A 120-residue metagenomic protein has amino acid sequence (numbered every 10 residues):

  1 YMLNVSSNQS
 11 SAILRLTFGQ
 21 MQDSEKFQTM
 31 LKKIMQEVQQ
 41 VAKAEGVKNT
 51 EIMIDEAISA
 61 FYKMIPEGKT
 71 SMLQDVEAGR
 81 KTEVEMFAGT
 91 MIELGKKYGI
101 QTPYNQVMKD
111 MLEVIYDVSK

Functional and structural regions predicted by a protein language model:
Y1-Q22, K26-Q39, P66: Active-site-proximal catalytic alpha-helix in oxidoreductases
Q28-K120: NAD(P)-dependent Rossmann-like dehydrogenase/reductase catalytic/cofactor-binding core
